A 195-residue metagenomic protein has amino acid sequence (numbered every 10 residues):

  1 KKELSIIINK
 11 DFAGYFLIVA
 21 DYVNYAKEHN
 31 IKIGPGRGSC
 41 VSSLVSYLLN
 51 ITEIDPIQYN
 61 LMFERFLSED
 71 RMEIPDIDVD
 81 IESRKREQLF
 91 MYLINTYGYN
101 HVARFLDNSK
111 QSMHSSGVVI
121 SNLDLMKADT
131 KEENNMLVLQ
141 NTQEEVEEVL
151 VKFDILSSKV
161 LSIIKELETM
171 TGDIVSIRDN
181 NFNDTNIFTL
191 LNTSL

Functional and structural regions predicted by a protein language model:
K1-S39, S115: Non-catalytic structural connector segments
Y22-V23, K32-G34, C40-L195: Mg2+-dependent phosphoryl-transfer active-site scaffold
